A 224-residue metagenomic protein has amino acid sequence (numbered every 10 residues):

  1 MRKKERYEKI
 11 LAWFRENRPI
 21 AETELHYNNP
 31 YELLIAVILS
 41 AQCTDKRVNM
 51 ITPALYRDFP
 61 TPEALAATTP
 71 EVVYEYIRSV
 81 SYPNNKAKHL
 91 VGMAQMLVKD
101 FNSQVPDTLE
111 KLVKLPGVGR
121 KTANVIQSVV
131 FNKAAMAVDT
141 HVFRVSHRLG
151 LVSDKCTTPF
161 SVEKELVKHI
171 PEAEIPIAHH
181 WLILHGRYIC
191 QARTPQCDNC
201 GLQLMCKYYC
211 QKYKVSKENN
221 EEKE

Functional and structural regions predicted by a protein language model:
R2-N219: Catalytic cores of DNA base-excision repair glycosylases
E221-E224: Short acidic DE-rich linear segments
